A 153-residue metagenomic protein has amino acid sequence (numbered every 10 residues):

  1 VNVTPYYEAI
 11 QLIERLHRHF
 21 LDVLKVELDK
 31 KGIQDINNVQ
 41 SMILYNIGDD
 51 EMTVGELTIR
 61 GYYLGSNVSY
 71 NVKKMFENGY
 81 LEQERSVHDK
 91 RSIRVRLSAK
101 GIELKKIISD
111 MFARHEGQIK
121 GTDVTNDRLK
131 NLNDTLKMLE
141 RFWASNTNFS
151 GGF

Functional and structural regions predicted by a protein language model:
V1-N2, N126-F153: C-terminal regulatory/oligomerization modules of transcriptional regulators
V1-Q34: N-terminal leader segment of winged-helix/HTH proteins
P5, N38-Q40, K100, R128: N-terminal positioning helix adjacent to the helix-turn-helix/winged-helix DNA-binding module
I13-L16, F20-V23, G61, L104-K120 (+1 more regions): Alpha-helical linker/hinge and terminal dimerization helices associated with HTH transcriptional regulators
V23-L64: N-terminal helix-turn-helix DNA-binding core of bacterial DNA-binding proteins
V54, V72-K73: Short, hydrophobic-biased segments on the C-terminal half of alpha helices that form "recognition helices"
K73-N131: Charged, amphipathic alpha-helical coiled-coil/dimerization segments
